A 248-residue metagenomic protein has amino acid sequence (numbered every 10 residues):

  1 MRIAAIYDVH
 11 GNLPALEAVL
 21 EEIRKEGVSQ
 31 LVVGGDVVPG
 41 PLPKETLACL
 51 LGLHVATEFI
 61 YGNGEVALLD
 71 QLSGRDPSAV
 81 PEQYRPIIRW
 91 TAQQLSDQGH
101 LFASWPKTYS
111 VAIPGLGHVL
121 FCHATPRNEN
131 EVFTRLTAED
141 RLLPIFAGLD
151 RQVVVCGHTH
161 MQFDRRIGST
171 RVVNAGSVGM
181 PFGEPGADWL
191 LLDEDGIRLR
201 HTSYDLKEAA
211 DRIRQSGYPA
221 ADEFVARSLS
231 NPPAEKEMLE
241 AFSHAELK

Functional and structural regions predicted by a protein language model:
M1-A4, S110-L120, I167-R171: Beta-strand-turn-beta hairpins that frame and shape the catalytic cleft of phosphate-ester-processing enzymes
R2-Q93: Core catalytic region of metal-dependent phosphoesterases/phosphodiesterases, especially metallo-beta-lactamase-like
H10-A15, P39-P41, G64-L69, V153-R166 (+1 more regions): Active-site environment of divalent metal-dependent phosphoester hydrolases
L53-A112, G117-H118, R135-D150, P219: Active-site neighborhood of divalent metal-dependent phosphoester bond hydrolases
P81-R89, L116, A124-T137, A210-R212 (+1 more regions): Active-site-proximal loop/helix segment associated with metal-binding centers of metalloenzymes
L136-V178: Anionic-ligand binding region
R166-K248: Acidic, His/Gly-rich catalytic cores of divalent-metal-dependent hydrolytic chemistry
